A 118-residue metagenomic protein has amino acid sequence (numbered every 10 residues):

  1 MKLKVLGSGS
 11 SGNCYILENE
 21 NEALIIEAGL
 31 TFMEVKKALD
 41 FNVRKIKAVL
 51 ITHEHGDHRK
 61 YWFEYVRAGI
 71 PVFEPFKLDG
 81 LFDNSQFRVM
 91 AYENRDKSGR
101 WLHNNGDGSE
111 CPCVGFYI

Functional and structural regions predicted by a protein language model:
M1-L3, E18-L24, F82-V89, S98-R100: Beta-strand-turn-beta hairpins that frame and shape the catalytic cleft of phosphate-ester-processing enzymes
M1-L39, P112-I118: Conserved beta-strand hairpin/beta-sheet module of binuclear metal-dependent hydrolase folds, prominently
L3, K47-A48, R67-N94: Non-globular, low-confidence helical/coil segments that flank catalytic cores
G7-S8, A28-L30, E54, K77 (+2 more regions): Active-site metal-binding loops of divalent metal-dependent hydrolases
N13, L17, E22, R59 (+3 more regions): Localized chelating/binding microdomains that coordinate divalent metal ions or stabilize phosphate-bearing
T31-E74: Active-site metal-binding motif and surrounding structural segment of the metallo-beta-lactamase
Q86-I118: Catalytic core of the metallo-beta-lactamase
